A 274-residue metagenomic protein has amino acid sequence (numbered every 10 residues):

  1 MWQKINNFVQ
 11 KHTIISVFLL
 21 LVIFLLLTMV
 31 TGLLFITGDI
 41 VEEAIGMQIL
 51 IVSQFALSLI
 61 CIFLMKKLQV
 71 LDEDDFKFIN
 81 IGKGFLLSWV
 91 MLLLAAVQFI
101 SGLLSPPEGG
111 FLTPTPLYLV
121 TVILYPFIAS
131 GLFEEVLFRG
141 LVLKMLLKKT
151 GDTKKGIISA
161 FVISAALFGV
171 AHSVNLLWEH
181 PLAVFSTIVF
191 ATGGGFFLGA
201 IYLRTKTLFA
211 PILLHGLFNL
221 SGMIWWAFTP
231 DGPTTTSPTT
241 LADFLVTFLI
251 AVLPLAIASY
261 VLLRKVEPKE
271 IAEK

Functional and structural regions predicted by a protein language model:
M1-Q10: Short, Lys/Arg-rich, polar N-terminal cytosolic tail immediately upstream of the first transmembrane signal-anchor
H12, V41-S53, D152-S164, T207 (+1 more regions): Membrane-interface starts of transmembrane alpha-helices
I15-Q69, I81-W89, L112-L117, T121-V122 (+2 more regions): Alpha-helical transmembrane segments in multi-pass membrane proteins
F24-V30, L94-G102, A165-V174, G216-F228: Aromatic-anchored segments of alpha-helical transmembrane domains
V30-I40, I100-G109, S173-E179, F228-P233: Juxtamembrane "helix-exit" motif on the non-cytosolic side of transmembrane helices
F63, G216-K274: C-terminal membrane module of polytopic membrane proteins
V136-I163, H180, A200-T207: Membrane-interface helix/loop boundary segments of multi-pass membrane proteins
V184-L241: Functionally important transmembrane alpha-helices
